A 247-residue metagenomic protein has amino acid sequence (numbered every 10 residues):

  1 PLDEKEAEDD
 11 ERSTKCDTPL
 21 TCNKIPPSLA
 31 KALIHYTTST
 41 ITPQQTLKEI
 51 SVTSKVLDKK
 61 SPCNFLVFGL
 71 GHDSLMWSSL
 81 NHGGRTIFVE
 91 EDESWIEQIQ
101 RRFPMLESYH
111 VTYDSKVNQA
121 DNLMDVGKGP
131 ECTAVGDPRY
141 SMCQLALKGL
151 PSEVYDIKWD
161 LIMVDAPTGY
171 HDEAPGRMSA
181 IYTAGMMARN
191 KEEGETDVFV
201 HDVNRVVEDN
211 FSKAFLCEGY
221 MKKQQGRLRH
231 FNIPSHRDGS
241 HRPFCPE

Functional and structural regions predicted by a protein language model:
P1-S61, L150, K158, K191 (+2 more regions): Juxtamembrane luminal stem/stalk of type II transmembrane Golgi/ER carbohydrate-processing enzymes
Y36-T42, G136-D137, A166-P175: Surface-exposed cleft-lining segments at the edges of enzyme active sites
K48-D121: SAM cofactor-binding core of SAM-dependent methyltransferases, primarily the Rossmann-like beta-alpha-beta module
D58-S61, S79-L80, Q100, Y155-D156 (+2 more regions): Intrinsically disordered, low-complexity regulatory regions enriched in Ser/Pro/Gly/Thr and acidic residues
N64, D160-L161: Structural motif
D73-S79, P138-W159, E173-E192: A conserved donor-nucleotide-binding helix/loop in the catalytic core of Leloir-type glycosyltransferases
Q100-K158: S-adenosyl-L-methionine
L161-E247: C-terminal substrate-binding/active-site "lid" region of AdoMet-derived donor-dependent transferases
